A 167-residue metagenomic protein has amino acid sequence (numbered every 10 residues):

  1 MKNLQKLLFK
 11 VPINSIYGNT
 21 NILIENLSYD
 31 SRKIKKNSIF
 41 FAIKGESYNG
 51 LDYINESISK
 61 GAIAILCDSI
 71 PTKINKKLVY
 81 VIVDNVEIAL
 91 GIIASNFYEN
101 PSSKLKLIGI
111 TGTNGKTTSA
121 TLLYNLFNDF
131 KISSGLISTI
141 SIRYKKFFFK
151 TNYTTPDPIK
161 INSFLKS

Functional and structural regions predicted by a protein language model:
M1-I92: N-terminal leader/targeting and accessory segments in enzymes
L8-V11, I88-S167: Phosphate-binding loop of NTP-binding sites
